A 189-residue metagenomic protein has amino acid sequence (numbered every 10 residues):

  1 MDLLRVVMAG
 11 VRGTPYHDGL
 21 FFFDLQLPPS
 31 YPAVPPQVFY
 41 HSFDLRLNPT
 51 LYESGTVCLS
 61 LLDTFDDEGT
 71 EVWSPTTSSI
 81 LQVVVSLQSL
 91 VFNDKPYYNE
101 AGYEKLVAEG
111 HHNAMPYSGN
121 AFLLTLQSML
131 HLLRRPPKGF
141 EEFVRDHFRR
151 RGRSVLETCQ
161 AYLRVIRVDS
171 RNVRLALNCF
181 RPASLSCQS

Functional and structural regions predicted by a protein language model:
M1-A9, G19: Eukaryotic beta-rich interaction modules
M8, E71-V72, D169: Residue-level detector of alpha-helix boundaries and kinks
A9-G13, L27-P28, L45: Short beta-turn/strand-loop junction motif enriched in small, turn-promoting residues
R12, Y16, G69, W73-I80 (+3 more regions): Amphipathic alpha-helical protein-protein interaction segments
T14-L20, Y31-V34: Short glycine/proline-enriched turns and hinge-like loops at secondary-structure junctions
Y31-K95: E2/UBC-UEV (E2-variant) core
P96-S189: Charge-rich (especially acidic), low-complexity segments
